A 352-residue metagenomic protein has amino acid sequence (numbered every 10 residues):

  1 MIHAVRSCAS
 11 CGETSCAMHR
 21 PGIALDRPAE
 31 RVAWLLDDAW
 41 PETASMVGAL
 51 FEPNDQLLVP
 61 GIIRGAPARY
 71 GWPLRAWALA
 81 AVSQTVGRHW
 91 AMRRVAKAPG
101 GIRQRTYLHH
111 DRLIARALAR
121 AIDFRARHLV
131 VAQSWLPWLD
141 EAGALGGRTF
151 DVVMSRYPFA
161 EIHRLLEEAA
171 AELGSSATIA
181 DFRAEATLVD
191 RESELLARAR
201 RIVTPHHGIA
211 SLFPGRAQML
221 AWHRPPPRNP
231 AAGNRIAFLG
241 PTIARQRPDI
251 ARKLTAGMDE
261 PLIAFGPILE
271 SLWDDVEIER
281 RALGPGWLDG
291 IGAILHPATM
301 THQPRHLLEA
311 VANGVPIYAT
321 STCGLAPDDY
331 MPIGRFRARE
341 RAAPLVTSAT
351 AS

Functional and structural regions predicted by a protein language model:
M1-V82: N-terminal subdomain of nucleotide-sugar transferases
M46, W222-P285: Conserved catalytic-core segment of nucleotide-activated headgroup transferases in glycan assembly
R93-G101, V152-T187: Acceptor-binding helix/loop patch of EC 2.4 sugar-transfer enzymes, predominantly nucleotide-sugar-dependent
L113-A121, P158, A171-R201, D289: Membrane-proximal helix-turn-helix segments that form the acceptor-binding/catalytic region of lipid-linked
P285-G286, P304-A312, C323-A326: Short alpha-helical segment that forms part of, or immediately flanks, the ligand-binding pocket in carbohydrate-active
G292, G314: A short alpha->beta transition loop at the rim of the catalytic pocket in nucleotide-sugar-dependent
T299: Aromatic "clamp/platform" in nucleotide-sugar-dependent glycosyltransferases that forms part of the donor/acceptor
P316-T320: Short hydrophobic beta-strand element within catalytic cores of glycosyltransferases and related nucleotide-activated
